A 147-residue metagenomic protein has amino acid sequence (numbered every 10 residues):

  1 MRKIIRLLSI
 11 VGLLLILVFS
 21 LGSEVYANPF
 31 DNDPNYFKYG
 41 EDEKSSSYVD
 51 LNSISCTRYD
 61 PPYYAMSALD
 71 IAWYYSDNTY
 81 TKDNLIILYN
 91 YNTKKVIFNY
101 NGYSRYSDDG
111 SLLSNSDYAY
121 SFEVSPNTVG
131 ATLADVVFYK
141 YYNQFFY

Functional and structural regions predicted by a protein language model:
M1-G12: Bacterial N-terminal signal peptides that target proteins for export
M1-K3, G22, Y36: Polar low-complexity intrinsically disordered regions
L15-E24: C-terminal segment of classical bacterial N-terminal signal peptides
E24-N84, N90-Y147: N-terminal secretory-pathway/extracellular module detecting exported/lumenal segments and adjacent signal-anchor/first
